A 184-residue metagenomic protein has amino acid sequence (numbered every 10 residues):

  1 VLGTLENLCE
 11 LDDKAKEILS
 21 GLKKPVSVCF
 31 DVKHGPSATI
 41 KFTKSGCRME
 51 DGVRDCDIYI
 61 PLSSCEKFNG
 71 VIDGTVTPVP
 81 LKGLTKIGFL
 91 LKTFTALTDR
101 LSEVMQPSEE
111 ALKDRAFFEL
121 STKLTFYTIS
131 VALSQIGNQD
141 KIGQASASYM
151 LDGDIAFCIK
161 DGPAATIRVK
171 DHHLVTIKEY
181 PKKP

Functional and structural regions predicted by a protein language model:
V1-T39, P80, L84-A164: Acidic, aliphatic-rich amphipathic alpha-helical segments
S27-C29, G52-D55, I60, E66-V79 (+1 more regions): Long, compositionally biased, glycine/small-hydrophobic-enriched stretches that function as flexible linkers, tethers
S37-D73, C158, G162-P184: Low-complexity, glycine/alanine/valine/leucine- and proline-rich hydrophobic stretches
